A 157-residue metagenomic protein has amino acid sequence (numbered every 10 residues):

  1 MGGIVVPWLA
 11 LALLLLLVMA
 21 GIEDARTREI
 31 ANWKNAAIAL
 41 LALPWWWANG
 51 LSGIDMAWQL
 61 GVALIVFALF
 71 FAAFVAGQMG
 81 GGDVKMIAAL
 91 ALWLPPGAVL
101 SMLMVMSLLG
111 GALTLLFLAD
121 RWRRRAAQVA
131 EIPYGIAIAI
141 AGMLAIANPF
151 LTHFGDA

Functional and structural regions predicted by a protein language model:
M1-A157: A membrane-topology feature that recognizes alpha-helical transmembrane segments and their immediate juxtamembrane
